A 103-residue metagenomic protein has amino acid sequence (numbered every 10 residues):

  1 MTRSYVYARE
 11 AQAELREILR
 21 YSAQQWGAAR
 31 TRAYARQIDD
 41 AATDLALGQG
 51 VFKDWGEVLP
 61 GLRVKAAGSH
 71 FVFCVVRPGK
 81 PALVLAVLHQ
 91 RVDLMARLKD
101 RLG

Functional and structural regions predicted by a protein language model:
M1-A35: Arg/Lys-rich, positively charged N-terminal/basic patches that mediate binding to nucleic acids
T31, K53-W55, A96: Short, hydrophobic secondary-structure boundary micro-motifs
G48-A82: Basic/aromatic recognition patch in beta-strand/loop cores that engages polyanionic ligands
V75-G103: Enriched for short, Lys/Arg-rich terminal
